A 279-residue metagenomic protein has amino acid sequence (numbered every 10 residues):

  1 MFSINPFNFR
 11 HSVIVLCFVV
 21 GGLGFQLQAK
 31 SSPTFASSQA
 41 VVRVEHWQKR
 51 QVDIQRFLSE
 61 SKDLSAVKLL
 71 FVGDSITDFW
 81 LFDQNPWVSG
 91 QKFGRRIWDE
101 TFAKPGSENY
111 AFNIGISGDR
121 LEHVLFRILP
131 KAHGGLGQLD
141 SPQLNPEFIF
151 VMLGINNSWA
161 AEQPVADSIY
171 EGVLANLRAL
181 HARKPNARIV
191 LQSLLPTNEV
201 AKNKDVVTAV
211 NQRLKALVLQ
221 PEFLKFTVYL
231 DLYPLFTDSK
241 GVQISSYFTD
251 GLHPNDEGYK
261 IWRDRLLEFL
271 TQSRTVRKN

Functional and structural regions predicted by a protein language model:
M1-F9: N-terminal secretory signal peptides that target proteins for export/translocation
V13-G22: Bacterial N-terminal signal peptides
A29-S117, E122-L144: Serine-esterase "nucleophile elbow" of acetyl-processing enzymes
K68-G73, Y110-G115, E147-L153, R188-S193 (+1 more regions): Structural recognition of the beta-strand scaffold that forms the well-ordered cores of secreted hydrolase catalytic
D78-P86, G118-Y170, L174, A179 (+2 more regions): Oxyanion-hole/transition-state-stabilizing segment in secreted/luminal serine hydrolases and related acyltransferases
I97-W98, I169-N176, L180, V206 (+1 more regions): A general structural detector for well-ordered alpha-helical segments in enzyme core domains, enriched
G106, A179-A187, A216-V228: A structural motif corresponding to the C-terminal end of an alpha-helix and its immediate exit/capping segment
P196-N279: Catalytic His-Asp segment of secreted/periplasmic serine-dependent ester chemistry enzymes
